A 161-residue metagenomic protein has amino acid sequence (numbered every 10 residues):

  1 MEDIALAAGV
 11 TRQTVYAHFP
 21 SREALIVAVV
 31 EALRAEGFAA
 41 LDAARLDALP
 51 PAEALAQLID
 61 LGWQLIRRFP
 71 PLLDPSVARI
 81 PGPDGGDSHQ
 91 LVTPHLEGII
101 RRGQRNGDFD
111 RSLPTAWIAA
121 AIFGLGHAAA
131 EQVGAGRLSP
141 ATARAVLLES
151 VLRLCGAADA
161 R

Functional and structural regions predicted by a protein language model:
M1-A24, A28: Helix-turn-helix
D3, A24, E53-L61, W117-G124 (+1 more regions): Amphipathic alpha-helical interaction segments
I4, V29-L33, G37, L96: Generic hydrophobic, amphipathic alpha-helix propensity
A28, A39-R68, P81, R144: Hydrophobic alpha-helical connector segments
E36, L61-F69, L125-A128, Q132 (+1 more regions): Phosphate/oxyanion-binding loops and surfaces in catalytic or ligand/nucleic-acid-binding neighborhoods
F38, Q57, P81-D108, L113-G124 (+1 more regions): Amphipathic alpha-helical packing segments from all-alpha helical-bundle domains
P71-V77, D108, S112, A160-R161: Short, hydrophobic secondary-structure boundary micro-motifs
T93-P94, G98-N106, E131-R161: C-terminal peripheral helix-coil segments that are non-catalytic and often amphipathic
